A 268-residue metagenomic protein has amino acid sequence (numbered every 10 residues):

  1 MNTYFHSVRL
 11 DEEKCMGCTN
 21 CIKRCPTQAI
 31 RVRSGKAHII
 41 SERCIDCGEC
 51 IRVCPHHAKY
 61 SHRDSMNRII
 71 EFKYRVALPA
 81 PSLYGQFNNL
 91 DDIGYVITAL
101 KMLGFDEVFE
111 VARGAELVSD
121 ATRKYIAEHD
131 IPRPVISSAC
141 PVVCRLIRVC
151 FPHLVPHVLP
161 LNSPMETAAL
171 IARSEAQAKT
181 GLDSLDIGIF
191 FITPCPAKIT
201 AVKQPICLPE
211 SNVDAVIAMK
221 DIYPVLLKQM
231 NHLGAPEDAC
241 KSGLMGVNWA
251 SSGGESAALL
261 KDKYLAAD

Functional and structural regions predicted by a protein language model:
N2-E12, M16-S41, I45, E49-D64: Iron-sulfur cluster-binding cysteine motifs and their immediate structural context in ferredoxin-like electron-transfer
H62-D268: Iron-sulfur-associated redox domains of electron-transfer enzymes in respiratory and anaerobic energy metabolism
